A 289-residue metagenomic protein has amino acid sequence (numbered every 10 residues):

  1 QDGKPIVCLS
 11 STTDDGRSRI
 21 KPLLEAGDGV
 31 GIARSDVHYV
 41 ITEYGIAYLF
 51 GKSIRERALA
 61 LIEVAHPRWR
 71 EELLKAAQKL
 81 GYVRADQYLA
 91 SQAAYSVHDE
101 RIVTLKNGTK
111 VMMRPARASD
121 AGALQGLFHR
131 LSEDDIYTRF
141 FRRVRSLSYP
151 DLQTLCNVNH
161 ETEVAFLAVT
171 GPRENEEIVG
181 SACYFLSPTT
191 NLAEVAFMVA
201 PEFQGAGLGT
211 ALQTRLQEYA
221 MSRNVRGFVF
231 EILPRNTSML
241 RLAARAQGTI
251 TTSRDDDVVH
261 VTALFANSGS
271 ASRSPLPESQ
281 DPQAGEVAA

Functional and structural regions predicted by a protein language model:
Q1-Y88: Conserved phosphate- and dinucleotide-binding cores of soluble alpha/beta proteins, encompassing both enzyme active
V83-D99: Intrinsic disorder at enzyme termini
A94-A289: Long, contiguous binding/interaction regions
